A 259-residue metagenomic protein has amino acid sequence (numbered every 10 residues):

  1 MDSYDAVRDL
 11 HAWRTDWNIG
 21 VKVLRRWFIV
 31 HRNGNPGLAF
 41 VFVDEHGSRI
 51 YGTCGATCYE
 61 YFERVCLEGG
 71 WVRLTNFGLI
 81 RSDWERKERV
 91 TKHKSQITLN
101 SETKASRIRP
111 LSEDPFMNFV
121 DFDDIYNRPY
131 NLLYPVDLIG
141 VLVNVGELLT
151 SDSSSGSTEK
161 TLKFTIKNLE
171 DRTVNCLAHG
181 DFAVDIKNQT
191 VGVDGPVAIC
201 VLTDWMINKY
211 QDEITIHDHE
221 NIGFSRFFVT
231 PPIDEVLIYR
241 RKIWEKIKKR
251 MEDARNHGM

Functional and structural regions predicted by a protein language model:
M1-M259: Single-stranded nucleic acid-binding proteins centered on OB/S1-type folds and their adjacent low-complexity
